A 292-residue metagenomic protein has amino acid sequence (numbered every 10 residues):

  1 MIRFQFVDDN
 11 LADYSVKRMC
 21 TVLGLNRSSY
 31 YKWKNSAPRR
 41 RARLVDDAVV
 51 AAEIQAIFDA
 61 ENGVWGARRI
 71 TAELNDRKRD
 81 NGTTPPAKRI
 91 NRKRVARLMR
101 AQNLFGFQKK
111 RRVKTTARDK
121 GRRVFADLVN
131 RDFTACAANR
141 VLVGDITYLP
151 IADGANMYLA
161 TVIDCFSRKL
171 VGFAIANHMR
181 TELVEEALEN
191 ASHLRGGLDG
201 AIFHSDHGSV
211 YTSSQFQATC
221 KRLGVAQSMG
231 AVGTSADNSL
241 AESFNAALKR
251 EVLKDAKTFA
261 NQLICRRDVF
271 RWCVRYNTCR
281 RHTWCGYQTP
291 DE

Functional and structural regions predicted by a protein language model:
M1-E292: Charged DNA-binding/catalytic regions of mobile-element recombinases
